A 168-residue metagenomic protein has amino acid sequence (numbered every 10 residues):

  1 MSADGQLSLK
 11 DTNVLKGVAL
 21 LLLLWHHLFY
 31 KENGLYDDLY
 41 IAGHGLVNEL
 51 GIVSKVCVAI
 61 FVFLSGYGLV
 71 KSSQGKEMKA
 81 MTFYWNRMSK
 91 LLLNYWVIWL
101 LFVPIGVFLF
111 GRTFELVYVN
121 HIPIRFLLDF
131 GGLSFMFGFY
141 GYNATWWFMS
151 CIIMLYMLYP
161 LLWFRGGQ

Functional and structural regions predicted by a protein language model:
M1-Q168: Membrane-cytosol interface segments of multi-pass membrane proteins, especially ER/Golgi lipid-handling enzymes
